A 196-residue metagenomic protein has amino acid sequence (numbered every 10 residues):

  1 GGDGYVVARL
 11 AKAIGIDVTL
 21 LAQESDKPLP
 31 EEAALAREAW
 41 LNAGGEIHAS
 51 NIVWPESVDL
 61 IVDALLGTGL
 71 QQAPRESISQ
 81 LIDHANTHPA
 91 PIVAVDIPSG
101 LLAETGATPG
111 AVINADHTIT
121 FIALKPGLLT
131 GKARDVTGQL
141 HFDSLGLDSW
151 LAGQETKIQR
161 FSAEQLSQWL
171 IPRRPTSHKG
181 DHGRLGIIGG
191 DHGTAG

Functional and structural regions predicted by a protein language model:
G1-A64, A73-V95: Nucleotide and nucleotide-moiety/phosphate-recognizing core
G1-E24, P30, A34, V58 (+2 more regions): Small-residue (G/A/S/T)-rich helix-start motifs and N-terminal tracts that mark the onset
R37, V53, P109-A111, K132-A133 (+1 more regions): Short secondary-structure boundary/capping segments
N42-A49, R75, S99-A103, Q165-I171: Short gly/ser/thr-rich secondary-structure transition/capping motifs
V58-L60, L65-R160: Internal gly/pro-rich beta-alpha loop/helix module that stabilizes soluble enzyme cofactors or their anionic handles
